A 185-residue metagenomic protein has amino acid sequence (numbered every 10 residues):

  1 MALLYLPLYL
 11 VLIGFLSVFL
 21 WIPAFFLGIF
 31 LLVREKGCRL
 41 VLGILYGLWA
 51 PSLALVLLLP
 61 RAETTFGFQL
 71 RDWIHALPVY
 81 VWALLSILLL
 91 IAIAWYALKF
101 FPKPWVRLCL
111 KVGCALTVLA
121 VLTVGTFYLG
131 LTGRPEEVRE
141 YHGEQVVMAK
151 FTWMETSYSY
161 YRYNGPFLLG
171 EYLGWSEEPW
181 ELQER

Functional and structural regions predicted by a protein language model:
M1-Y5: Juxtamembrane membrane-water interface segments that cap and precede transmembrane helices
L6-F19, V41-L98: Membrane-embedded alpha-helical segments of integral membrane proteins
I13-V33: N-terminal signal-anchor/start-transfer transmembrane helix
F30-L45, A97-L110: Membrane-interface helix-boundary motifs at transmembrane edges
I91-K103, L131-V138, S159-G174: Juxtamembrane/interfacial segments around transmembrane helices
K103-G133: Internal/C-terminal transmembrane anchor helices
Y128-M148: Alpha-helical transmembrane signal-anchor/signal-peptide segments
Y141-R185: Extracytosolic and intramembrane catalytic regions of membrane-associated proteins in envelope/secretory systems
